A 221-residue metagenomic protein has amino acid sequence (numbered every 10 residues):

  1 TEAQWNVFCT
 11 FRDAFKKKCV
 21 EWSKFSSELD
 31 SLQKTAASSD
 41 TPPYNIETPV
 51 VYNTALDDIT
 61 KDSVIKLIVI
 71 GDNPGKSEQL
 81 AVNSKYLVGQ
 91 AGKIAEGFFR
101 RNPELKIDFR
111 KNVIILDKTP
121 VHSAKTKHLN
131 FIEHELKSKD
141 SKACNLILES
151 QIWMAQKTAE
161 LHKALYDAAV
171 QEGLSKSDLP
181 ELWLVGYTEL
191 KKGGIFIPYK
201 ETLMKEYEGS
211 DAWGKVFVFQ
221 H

Functional and structural regions predicted by a protein language model:
T1-A91, E172-S177, W183: Active-site and ligand/interface coordination hotspots across diverse enzymes and nucleic-acid-associated assemblies
F8-A36, F98-K106, T158-G173, L203-D211: Hydrophobic, Leu/Ile/Phe/Ala-enriched alpha-helical segments that form helix-helix packing faces
I46, I59, I65-I70, I94 (+6 more regions): Weak global preference for isoleucine
L67-G75, V113-T126, V185-Y187, Q220-H221: Short loop/turn segments at strand-loop or loop-helix junctions that form parts of catalytic or ligand-binding pockets
L87-F98, Y199: Conserved alpha-helical elements of sugar-nucleotide-dependent glycosyltransferases
E96-K142: Short, surface-exposed acidic-centric catalytic microdomains
S123-H221: Glycine/proline-rich loop-helix segments at beta-alpha junctions forming the active-site rim of enzyme cores
